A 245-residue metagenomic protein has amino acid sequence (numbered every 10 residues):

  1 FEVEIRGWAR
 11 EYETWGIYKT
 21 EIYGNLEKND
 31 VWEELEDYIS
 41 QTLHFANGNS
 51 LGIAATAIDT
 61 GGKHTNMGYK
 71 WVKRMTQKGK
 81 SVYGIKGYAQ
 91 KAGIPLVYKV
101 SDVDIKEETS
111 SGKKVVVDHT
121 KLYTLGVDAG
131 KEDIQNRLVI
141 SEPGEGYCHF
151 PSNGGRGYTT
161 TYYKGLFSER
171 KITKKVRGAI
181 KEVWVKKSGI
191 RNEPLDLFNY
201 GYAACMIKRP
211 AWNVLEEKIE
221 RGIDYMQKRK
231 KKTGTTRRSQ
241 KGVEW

Functional and structural regions predicted by a protein language model:
F1-A55, R237-W245: Nucleic-acid-processing active sites and adjacent nucleic-acid-binding tracks, predominantly divalent metal-dependent
I58-G62: Structural motif
K63-W245: C-terminal nuclease/phosphodiesterase catalytic domains that cleave nucleic-acid phosphodiester bonds
